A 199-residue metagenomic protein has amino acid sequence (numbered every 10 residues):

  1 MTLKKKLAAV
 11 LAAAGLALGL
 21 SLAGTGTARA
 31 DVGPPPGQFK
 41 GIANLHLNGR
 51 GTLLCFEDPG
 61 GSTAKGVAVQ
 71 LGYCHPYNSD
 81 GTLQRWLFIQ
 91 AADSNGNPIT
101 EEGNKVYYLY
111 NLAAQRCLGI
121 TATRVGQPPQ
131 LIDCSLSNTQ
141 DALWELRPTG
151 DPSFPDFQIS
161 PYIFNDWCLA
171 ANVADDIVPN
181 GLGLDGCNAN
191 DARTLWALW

Functional and structural regions predicted by a protein language model:
M1-A30: Secretory targeting and sorting signals
K6, V10-A12, P59, P76-N78 (+3 more regions): Homeobox/homeodomain signature
L7, A13-G15, L71, S94 (+4 more regions): Sparse, context-dependent recognition of short Cys/His-centered cofactor- or disulfide-binding micro-motifs
G24, A64-Q84, V125-Q140, D176-A189: Short, tandemly repeated low-complexity microdomains enriched for cysteine and small residues
D31-A64, T82-R124, L143-D176, L195-W199: Extracellular glycan-recognition/adhesion modules and their associated mucin-like linkers
